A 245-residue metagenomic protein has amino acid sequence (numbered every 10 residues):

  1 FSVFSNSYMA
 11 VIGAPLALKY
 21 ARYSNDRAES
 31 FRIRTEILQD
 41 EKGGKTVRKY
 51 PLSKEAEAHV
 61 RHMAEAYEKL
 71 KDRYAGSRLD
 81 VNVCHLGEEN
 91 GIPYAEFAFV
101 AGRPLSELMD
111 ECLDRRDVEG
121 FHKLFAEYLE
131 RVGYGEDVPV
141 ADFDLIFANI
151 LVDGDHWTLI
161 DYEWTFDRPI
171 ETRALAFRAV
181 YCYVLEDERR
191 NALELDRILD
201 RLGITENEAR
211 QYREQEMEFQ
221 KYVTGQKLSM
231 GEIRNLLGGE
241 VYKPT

Functional and structural regions predicted by a protein language model:
F1-E36: Rossmann-like AdoMet/SAM-dependent catalytic core
Y23-K71: ATP-binding glycine-rich loop module of kinase domains
E41-K42, N90, D153-H156: Short acidic-glycine loop/turn motifs at beta-strand connectors
K45-T46, P93-A95, H156-W157: Hydrophobic residues embedded in beta-strands of well-ordered beta-sheets
M63-L70, L124-Y128, V132: Structural preference for long, well-ordered alpha-helical segments in enzyme cores
D80-L129: Conserved structural core of kinase catalytic domains
D137-N191: Catalytic activation segment of kinase domains across protein kinase-like and atypical kinase folds
R168-T245: Helical subdomain adjoining the active site within ATP-dependent kinase catalytic cores
